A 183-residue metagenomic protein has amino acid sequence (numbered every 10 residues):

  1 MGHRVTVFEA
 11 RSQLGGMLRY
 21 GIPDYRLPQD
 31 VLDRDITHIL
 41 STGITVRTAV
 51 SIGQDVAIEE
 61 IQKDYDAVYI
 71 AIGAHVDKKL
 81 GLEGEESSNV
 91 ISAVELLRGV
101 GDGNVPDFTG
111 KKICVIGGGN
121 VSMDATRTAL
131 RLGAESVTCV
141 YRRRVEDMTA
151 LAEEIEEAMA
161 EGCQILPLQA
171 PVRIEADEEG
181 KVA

Functional and structural regions predicted by a protein language model:
M1, K78-K79: Hydrophobic, well-structured modules enriched for small/aliphatic residues and gly/pro motifs, marking either
M1, V105-E135: Rossmann-like NAD(P)H-binding beta-loop-alpha module
H3-Y20, V137-E146: Glycine-rich FAD pyrophosphate-binding loop
V5, D77, E85-S87: Flavin-dependent oxidoreductase catalytic cores
S12-Q13, V31, E83-V94: Non-heme iron-sulfur electron-transfer modules
R19-Y20, L80-G84, T126-T128, A152: Short amphipathic alpha-helical segments
G21-R26: Short glycine-enriched, charge-decorated loop/helix-capping segments at active-site entrances that position
D30-K78, S92-T109, R131-A183: A Rossmann-like FAD-binding core segment of flavoenzymes
